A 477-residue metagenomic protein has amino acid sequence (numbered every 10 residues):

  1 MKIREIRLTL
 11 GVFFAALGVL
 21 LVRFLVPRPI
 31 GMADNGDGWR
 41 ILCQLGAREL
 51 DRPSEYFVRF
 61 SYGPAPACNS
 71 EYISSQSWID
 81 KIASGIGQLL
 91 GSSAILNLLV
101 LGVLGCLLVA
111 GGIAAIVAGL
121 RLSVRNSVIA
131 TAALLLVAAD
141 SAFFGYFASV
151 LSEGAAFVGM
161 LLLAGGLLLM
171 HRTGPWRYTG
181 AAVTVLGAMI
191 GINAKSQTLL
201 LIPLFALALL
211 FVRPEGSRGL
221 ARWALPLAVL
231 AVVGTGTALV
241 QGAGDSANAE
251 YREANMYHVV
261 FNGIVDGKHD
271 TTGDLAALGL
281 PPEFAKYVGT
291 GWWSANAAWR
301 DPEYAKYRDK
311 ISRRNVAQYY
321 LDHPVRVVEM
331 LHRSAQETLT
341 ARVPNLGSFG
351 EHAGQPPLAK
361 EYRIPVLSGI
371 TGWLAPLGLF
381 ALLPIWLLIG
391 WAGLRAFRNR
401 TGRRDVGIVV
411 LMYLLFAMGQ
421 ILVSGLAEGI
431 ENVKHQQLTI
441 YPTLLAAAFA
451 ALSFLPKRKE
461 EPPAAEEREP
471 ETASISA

Functional and structural regions predicted by a protein language model:
M1-P27, E461-A464: Start-transfer (signal-anchor) and selected internal transmembrane alpha helices of multi-pass inner/ER membrane
R4-R7, W176-G180, P214-A231: Membrane-interfacial entry segments at the cytosolic side of transmembrane helices
L45-S61, D245-H352: Membrane-proximal stem/loop segments at transmembrane-domain junctions that anchor or position
V58-I95: Short hydrophobic/aromatic helix or loop-helix immediately within or flanking a transmembrane segment in polytopic
S92-L108, M330-V410: Membrane-interface anchor segments at the N-terminal boundary of transmembrane helices in multi-pass membrane enzymes
G102-V124: Transmembrane-helix motifs of polytopic, lipid-linked glycan transferases
L163-T179: Membrane-interface transmembrane helices that cradle and orient dolichyl/undecaprenyl
G180-K195: Membrane-interface alpha helices of multi-pass inner-membrane proteins
